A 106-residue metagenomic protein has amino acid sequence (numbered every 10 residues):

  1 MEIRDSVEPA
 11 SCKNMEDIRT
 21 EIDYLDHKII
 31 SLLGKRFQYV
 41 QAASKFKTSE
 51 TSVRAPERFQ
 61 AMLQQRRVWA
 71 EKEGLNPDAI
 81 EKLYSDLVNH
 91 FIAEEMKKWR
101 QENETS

Functional and structural regions predicted by a protein language model:
M1-S106: Domain-level signature for soluble enzymes in the chorismate/prephenate branch of the shikimate pathway
